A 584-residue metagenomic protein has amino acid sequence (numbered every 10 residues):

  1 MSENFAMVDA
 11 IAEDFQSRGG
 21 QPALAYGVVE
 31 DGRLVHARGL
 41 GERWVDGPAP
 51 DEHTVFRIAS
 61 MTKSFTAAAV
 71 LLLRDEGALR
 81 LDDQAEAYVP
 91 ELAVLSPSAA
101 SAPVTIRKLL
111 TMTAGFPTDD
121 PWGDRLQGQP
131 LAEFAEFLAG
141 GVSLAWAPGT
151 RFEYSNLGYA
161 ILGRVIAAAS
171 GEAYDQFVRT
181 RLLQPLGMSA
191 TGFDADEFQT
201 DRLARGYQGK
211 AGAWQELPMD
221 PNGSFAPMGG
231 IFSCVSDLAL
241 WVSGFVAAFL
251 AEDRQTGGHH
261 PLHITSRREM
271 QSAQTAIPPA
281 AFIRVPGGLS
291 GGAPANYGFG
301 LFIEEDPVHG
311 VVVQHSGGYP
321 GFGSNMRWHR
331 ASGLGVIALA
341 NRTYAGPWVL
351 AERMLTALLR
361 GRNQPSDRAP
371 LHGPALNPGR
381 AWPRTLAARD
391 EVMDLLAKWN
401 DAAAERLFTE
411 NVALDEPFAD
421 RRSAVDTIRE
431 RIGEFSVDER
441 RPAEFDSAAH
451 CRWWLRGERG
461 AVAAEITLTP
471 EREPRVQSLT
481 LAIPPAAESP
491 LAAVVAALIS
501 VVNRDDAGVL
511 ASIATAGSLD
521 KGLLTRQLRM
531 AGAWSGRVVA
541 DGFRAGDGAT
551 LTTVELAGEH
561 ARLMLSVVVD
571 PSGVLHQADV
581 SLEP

Functional and structural regions predicted by a protein language model:
M1, V55, V94-P97, P148-G149 (+5 more regions): Second-shell loop/turn segments in exported
M1-G39, A167, E172-T180, Q184 (+4 more regions): Catalytic loop of the DD-peptidase/beta-lactamase superfamily, centered on the K-T-G motif and neighboring
N4, V8, L81, A85-Y88 (+16 more regions): Stable alpha-helical elements in mature extracytoplasmic
F5, R18, P22, E30-D31 (+6 more regions): Active-site-proximal loop and beta-strand segments within enzyme catalytic domains
E76, M112, G244-A248, A273 (+2 more regions): Generic structural signal for alpha-helix termini and adjacent loop/cap motifs
M112-G115, Q184-M188, G244: Glycine-rich, acidic and aromatic/proline-enriched surface loops and short helix-turn segments that act as binding
T385-E410, A492-A516: Short acidic-aromatic low-complexity motifs
A402-D446, L510-A561: Short solvent-exposed beta->alpha transition segments
